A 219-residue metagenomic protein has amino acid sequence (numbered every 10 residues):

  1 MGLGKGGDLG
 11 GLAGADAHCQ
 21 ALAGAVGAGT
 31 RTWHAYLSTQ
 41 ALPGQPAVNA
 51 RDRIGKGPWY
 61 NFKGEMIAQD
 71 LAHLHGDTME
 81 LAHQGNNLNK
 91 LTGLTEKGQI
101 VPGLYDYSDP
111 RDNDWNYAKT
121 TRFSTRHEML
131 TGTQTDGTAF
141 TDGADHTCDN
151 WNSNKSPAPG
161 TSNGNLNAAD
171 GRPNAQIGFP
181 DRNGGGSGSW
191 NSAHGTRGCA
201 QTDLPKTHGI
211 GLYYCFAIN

Functional and structural regions predicted by a protein language model:
M1-N219: Secreted/extracellular ectodomain signature
